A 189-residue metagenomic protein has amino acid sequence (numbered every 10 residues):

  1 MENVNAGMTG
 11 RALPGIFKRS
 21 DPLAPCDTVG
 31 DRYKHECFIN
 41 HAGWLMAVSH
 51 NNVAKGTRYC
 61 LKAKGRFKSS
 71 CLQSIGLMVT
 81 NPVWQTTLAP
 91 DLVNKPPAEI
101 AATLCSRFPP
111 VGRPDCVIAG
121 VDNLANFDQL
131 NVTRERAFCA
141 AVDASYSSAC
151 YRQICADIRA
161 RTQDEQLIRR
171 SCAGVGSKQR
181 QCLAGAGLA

Functional and structural regions predicted by a protein language model:
M1-A189: Non-catalytic tandem-repeat scaffold regions and their flanking low-complexity/translocation tails
